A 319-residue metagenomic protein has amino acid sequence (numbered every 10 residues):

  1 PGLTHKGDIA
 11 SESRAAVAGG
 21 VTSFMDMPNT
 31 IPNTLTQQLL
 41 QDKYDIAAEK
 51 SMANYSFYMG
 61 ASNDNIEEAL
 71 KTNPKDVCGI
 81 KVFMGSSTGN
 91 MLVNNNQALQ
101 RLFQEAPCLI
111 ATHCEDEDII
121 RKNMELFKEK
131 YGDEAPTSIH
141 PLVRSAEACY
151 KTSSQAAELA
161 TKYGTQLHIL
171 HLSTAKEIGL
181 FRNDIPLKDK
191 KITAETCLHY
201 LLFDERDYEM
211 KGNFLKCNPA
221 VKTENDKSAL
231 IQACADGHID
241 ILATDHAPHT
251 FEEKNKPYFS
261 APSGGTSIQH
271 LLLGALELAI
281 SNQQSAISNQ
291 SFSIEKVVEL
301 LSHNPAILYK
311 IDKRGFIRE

Functional and structural regions predicted by a protein language model:
P1-K50: Metal-associated gating/positioning segment near the N- to mid-region
H5-S13, N63-N73, Q155: Short, acidic/polar
A16, G20, Y55, I80 (+7 more regions): Divalent metal-coordination and catalytic microenvironments
V21-S23, A53, C78, D240: Short acidic/polar active-site loop segments enriched in Thr and Asp
D26, S56-M59, Q166-H171: Short catalytic-loop micro-motif centered on adjacent basic/acidic residues
D45-A61: A glycine-rich helix N-cap at a beta->alpha junction
E67-L242: Histidine/acidic residue-rich metal-binding segments in metalloenzymes
T137-Q155, L159-G164, A235-D236, D240-L242 (+2 more regions): His/Asp/Glu-enriched, well-ordered alpha-helical/loop segment that forms or immediately abuts the divalent-metal
